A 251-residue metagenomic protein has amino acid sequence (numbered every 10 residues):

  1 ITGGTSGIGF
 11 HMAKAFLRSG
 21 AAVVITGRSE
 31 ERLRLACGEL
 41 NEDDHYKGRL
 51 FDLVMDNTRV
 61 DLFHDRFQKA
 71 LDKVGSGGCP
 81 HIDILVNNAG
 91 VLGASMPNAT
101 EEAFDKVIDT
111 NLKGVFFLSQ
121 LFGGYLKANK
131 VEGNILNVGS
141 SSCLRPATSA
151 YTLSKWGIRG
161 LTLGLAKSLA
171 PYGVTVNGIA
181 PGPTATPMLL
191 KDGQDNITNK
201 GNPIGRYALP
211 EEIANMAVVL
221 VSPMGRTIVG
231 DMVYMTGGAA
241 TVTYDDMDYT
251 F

Functional and structural regions predicted by a protein language model:
T5-S6: Conserved glycine-rich cofactor-binding loop
N88-G93, G238: Conserved NAD(P)H cofactor-binding loop of Rossmann-fold oxidoreductase domains
S95-I108, T198: Substrate-binding pocket helix/loop in short-chain dehydrogenase/reductase
S119, S154, T162: Active-site helix of classical SDR
S140: Residue(s) in the substrate-gating loop at a strand-loop-helix junction that position the organic substrate next
A170, T175, I228-G230: Short, small/polar-rich loop/turn modules that mediate ligand/substrate recognition or access, typified
V218, V229-F251: Short C-terminal tail/terminal secondary-structure segment of NAD(P)H-dependent dehydrogenase/reductase domains
